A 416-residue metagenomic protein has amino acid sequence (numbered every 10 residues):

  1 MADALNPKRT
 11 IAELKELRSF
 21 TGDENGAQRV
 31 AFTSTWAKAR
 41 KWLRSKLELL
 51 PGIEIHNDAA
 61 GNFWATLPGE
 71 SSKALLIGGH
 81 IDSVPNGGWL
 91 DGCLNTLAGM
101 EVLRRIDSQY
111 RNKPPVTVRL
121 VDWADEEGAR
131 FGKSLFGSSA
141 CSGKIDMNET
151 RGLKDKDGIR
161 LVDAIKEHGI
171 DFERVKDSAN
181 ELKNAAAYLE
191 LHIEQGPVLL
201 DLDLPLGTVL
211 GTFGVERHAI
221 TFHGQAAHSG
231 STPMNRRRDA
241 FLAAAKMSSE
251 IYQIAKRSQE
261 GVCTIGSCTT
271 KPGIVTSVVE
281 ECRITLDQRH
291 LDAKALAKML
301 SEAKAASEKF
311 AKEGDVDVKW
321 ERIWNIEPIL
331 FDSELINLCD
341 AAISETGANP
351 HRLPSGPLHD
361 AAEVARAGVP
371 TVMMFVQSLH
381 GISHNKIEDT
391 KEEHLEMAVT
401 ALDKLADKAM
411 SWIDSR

Functional and structural regions predicted by a protein language model:
A2-S34, E149-T150, E173, I382-S383: N-terminal capping segment at the start of a domain
T10-R18, G78-G79, P350-K404: Zn-dependent metallopeptidase/amidohydrolase metal-coordination segment
G22-P68: A non-catalytic alpha/beta surface segment that caps or lines the substrate-entry region of metallo-dependent hydrolase
Q28-F32, T264-I274, T285-D292, D317-I336 (+1 more regions): A short beta-alpha structural unit
R44-L49, F63-K166, M397: Active-site metal-coordination/substrate-binding segment of hydrolases, especially metallo-dependent peptidases
I77, G87-E126, E216-F222, H228-I254 (+3 more regions): Alpha-helical metal-binding/catalytic segments enriched in His/Glu/Asp
E126, R130-K294: Midchain, well-structured core segments that form catalytic/ion-binding scaffolds
L210, H228, T232-S258, A305 (+1 more regions): His/Asp/Glu-rich mid-to-C-terminal helical/loop segments that flank catalytic regions of hydrolases
